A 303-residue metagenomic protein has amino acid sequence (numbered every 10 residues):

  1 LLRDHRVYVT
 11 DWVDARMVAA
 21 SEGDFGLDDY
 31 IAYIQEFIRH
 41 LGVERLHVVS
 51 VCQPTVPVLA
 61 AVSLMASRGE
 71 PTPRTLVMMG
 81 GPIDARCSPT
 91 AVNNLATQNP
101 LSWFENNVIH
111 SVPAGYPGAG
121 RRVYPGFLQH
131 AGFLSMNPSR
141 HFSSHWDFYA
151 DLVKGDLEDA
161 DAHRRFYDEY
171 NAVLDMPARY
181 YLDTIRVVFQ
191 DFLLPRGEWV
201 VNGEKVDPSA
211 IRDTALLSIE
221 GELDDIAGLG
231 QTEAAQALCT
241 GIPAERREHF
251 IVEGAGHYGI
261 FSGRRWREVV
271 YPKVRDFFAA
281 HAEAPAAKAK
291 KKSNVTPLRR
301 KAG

Functional and structural regions predicted by a protein language model:
L1-R16: Conserved alpha/beta-hydrolase
M17-A19, D28-L46, V58-V62: Conserved acidic catalytic loop of the alpha/beta-hydrolase fold
V43, P57-R179: Alpha/beta-hydrolase-fold enzymes
H47-C52, T75-V77: Residue in the alpha/beta-hydrolase core beta-strand immediately N-terminal to the catalytic nucleophile
F189-P208: Active-site nucleophile elbow and catalytic-triad environment of alpha/beta-hydrolase enzymes
I211-R212, L217-E220, D224: Short beta-strand/loop motif that positions the catalytic acidic residue of the alpha/beta-hydrolase fold
D225-Q231, P243: Conserved alpha/beta-hydrolase "acid-adjacent" motif
I242-G303: Catalytic active-site module of serine/aspartate enzymes centered on a nucleophile-bearing elbow/loop
